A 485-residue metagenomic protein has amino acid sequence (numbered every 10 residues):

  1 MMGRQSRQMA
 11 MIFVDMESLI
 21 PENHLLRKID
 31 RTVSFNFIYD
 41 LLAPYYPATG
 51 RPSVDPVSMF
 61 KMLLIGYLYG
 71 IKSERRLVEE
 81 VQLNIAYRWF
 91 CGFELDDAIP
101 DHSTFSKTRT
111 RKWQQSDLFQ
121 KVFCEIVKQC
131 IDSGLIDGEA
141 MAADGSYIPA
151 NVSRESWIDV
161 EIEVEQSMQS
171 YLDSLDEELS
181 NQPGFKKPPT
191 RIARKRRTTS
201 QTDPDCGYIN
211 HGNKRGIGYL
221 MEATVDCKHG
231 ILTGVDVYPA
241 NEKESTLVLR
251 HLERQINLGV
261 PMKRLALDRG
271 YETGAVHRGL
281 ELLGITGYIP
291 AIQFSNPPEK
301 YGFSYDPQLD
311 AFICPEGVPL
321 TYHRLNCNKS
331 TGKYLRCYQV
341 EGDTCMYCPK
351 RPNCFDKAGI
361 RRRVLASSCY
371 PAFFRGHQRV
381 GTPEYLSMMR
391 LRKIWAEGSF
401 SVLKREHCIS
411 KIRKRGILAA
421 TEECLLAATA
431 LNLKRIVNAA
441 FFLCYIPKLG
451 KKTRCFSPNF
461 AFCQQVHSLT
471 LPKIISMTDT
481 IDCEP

Functional and structural regions predicted by a protein language model:
M1-R27: Hydrophobic alpha-helical membrane-insertion signals
M2-Q5, G70-L83, F93-P485: Anion-binding and metal-coordination hotspots
E17-L19, R51, N213: Short secondary-structure boundary/capping segments within folded domains
E17-P21, D30, S34, Y69 (+2 more regions): Amphipathic alpha-helical interaction elements
E22-L64: Basic, short loop/linker segments at the boundary and entry of helix-turn-helix/winged-helix-like folds
V57-L68, K72, L77: N-terminal catalytic cores of NTP/NDP-binding nucleotidyl/phosphoryl-transfer enzymes
R88-G92: Short arginine-rich
